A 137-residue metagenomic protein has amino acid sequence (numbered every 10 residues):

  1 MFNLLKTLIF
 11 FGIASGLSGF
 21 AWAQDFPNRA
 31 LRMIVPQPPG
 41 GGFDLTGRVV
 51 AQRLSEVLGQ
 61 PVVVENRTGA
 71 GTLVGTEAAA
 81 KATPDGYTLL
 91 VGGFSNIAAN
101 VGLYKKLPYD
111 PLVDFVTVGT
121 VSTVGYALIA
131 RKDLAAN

Functional and structural regions predicted by a protein language model:
F2-F10: Sec-dependent signal peptide recognition, specifically the positively charged N-region followed immediately by
G12-S15: Repetitive helical segments and hydrophobic/amphipathic motifs
W22-D114, A136: N-terminal (or domain-start) structured segment
V118-N137: A conserved helix-loop-strand patch within extracytoplasmic ligand-binding domains of the periplasmic binding
